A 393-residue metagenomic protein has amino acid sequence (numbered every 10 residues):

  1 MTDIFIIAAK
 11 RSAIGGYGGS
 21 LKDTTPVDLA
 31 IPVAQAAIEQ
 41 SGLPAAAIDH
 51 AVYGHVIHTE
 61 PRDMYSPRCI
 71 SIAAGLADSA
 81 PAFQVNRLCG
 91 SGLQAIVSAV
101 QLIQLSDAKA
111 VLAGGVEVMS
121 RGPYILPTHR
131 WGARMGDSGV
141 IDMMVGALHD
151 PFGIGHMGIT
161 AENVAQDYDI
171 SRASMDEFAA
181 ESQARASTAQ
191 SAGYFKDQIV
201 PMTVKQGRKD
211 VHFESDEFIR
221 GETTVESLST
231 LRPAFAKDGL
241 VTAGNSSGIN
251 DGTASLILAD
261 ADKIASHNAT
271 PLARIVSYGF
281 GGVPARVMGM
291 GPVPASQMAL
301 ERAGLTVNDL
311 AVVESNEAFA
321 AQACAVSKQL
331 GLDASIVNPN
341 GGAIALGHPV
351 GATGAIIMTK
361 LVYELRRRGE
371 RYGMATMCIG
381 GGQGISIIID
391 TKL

Functional and structural regions predicted by a protein language model:
M1-T24, A36, T223-M290, P294 (+3 more regions): Condensing-enzyme catalytic core mediating Claisen C-C bond formation in acyl metabolism
M1-V56, E60-A74, P81, T160-R172 (+4 more regions): Conserved active-site "lid/cap" helical segment
R11-S12, K22-V27, P32, Q40 (+3 more regions): N-terminal extracellular/periplasmic Venus flytrap/periplasmic-binding protein-like
D49, T160-E162, F195-Q198, K205-Q206 (+1 more regions): Active-site pocket-lining segment
H55-A110, P151-M157, E222-G248, Q329-I356 (+1 more regions): Conserved catalytic cysteine-centered active-site region of acyl-thioester-dependent Claisen-condensing enzymes
N86-E117, A165-Y194, S255-D262, S327 (+2 more regions): Active-site-proximal alpha-helical scaffold in enzymes
K109-N163: Flexible glycine-/small-residue-enriched beta->alpha junction loops that bind anionic phosphate/pyrophosphate groups
